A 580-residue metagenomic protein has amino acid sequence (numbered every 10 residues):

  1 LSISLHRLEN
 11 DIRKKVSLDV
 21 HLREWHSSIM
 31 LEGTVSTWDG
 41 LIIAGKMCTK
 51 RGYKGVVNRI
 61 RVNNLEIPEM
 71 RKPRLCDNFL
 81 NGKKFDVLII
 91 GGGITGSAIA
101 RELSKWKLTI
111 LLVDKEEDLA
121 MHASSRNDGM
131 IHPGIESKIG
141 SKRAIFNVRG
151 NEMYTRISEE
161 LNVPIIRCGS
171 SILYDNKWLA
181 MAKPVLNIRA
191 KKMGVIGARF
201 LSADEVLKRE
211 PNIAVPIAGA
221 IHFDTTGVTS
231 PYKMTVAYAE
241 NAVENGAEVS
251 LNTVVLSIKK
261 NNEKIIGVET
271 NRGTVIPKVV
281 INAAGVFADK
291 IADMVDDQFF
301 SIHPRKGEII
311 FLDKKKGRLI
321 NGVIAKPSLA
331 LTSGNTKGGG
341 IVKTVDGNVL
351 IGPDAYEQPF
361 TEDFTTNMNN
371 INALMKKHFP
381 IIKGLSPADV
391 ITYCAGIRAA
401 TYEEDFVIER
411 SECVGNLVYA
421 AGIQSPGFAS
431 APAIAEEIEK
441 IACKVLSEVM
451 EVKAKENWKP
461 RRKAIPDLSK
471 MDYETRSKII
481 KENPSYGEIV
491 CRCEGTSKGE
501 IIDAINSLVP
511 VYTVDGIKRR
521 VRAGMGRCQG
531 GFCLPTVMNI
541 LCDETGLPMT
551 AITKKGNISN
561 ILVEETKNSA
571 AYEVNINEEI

Functional and structural regions predicted by a protein language model:
L1-G92, G96, I131-P133: N-terminal targeting leaders
S4-R7, I12, W25-S28, T34-V35 (+8 more regions): C-terminal catalytic lobe of FAD-dependent flavoproteins
L88, A98-K105, K115, I131 (+5 more regions): Active-site substrate-recognition segment that forms the wall of the catalytic cavity or substrate channel
K105-R126: Glycine-rich FAD pyrophosphate-binding loop
G129-R209, G338-G339: Dinucleotide-binding Rossmann-like beta1-alpha1 core, especially the glycine-rich loop that anchors the ADP
K138, A144-V148, L173-K183, I221-E240 (+4 more regions): Short beta-strand to alpha-helix junction loop
I221-V279, F287: Helical element adjacent to the flavin cofactor pocket in flavoenzyme catalytic cores
E362, S497-L508, G531-M549: Iron-sulfur (Fe-S) cluster-binding segments and ferredoxin-like electron-carrier domains, especially [2Fe-2S]
